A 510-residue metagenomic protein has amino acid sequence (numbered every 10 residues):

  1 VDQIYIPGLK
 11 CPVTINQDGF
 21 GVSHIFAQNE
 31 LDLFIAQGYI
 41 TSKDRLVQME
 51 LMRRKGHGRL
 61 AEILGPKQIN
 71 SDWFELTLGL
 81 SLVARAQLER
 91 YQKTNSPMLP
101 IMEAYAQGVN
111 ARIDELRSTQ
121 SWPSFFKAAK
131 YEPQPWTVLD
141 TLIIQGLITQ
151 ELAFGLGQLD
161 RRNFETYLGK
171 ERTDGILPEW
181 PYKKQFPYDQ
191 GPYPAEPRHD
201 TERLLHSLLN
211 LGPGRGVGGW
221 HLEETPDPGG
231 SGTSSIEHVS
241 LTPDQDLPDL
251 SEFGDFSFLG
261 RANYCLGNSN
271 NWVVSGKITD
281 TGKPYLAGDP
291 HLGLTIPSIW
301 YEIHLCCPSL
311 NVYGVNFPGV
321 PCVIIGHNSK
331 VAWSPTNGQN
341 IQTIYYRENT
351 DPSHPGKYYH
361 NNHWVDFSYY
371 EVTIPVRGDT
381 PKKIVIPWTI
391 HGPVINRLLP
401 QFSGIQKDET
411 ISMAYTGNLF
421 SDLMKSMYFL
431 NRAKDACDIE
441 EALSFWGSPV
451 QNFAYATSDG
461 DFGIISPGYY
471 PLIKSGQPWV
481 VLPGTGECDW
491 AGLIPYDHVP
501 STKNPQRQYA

Functional and structural regions predicted by a protein language model:
V1-Y285, P290, I296, T416: Substrate-recognition/specificity elements adjacent to catalytic centers across diverse enzyme folds
I25-F26, L33-A36, G282-K283, L294-S298 (+11 more regions): Short helix/loop capping segments that flank catalytic or ligand/cofactor-binding pockets
E89-R90, N268, N316-F317, G404-S412 (+1 more regions): Flexible glycine/proline-enriched surface loops and loop-helix/loop-strand junctions
L250-Y346: NTP-handling and nucleic-acid-processing catalytic cores
N311-K382, I386, Y428-L430: Compact, glycine/acidic-enriched structural inserts
P318-H327, D438, W446, N452-D459 (+1 more regions): Glycine-rich, aromatic-lined ligand/substrate-binding cores of catalytic and carbohydrate-binding domains
L423-F445: Alpha/propeptide regions of enzymes that mature by internal proteolysis
S448-A510: Hydrophobic alpha-helical segments
